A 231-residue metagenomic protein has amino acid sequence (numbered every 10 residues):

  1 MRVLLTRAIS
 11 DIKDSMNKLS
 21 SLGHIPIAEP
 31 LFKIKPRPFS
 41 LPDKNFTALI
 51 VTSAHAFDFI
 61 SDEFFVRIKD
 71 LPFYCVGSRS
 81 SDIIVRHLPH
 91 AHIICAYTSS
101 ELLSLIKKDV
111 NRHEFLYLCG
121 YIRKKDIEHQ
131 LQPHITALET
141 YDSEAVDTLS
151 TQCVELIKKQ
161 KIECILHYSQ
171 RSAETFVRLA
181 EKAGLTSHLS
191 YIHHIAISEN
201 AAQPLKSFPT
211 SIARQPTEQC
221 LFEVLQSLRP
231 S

Functional and structural regions predicted by a protein language model:
M1-S231: Signature of uroporphyrinogen-III synthase
